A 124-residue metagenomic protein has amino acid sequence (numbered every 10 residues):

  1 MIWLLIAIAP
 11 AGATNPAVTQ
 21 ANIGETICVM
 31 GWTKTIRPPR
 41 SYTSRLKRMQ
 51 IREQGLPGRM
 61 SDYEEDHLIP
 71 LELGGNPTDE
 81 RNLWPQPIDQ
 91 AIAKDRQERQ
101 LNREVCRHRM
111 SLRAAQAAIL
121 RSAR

Functional and structural regions predicted by a protein language model:
M1-E65, L71-R124: Nuclease and nuclease-like effector domains acting on nucleic acids or nucleotide cofactors
